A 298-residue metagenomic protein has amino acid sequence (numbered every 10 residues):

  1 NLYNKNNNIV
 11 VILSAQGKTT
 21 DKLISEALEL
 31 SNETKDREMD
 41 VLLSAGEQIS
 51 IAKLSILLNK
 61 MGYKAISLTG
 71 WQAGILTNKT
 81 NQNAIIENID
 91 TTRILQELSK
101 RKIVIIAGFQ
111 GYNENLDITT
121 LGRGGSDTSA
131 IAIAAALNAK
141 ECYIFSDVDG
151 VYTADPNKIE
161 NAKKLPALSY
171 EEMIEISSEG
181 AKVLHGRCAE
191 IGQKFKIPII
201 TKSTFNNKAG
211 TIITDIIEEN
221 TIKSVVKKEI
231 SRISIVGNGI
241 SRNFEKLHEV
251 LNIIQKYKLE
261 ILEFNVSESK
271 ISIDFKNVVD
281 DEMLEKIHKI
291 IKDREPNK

Functional and structural regions predicted by a protein language model:
N1-A189, S269, D274-V279: Nucleotide/pyrophosphate-binding catalytic subdomain
L13-T20, N206-A209, I213, P296: Terminal amphipathic helices with adjacent charged low-complexity linkers/tails
Q16, V148-G150, F195, I199 (+3 more regions): Glycine-rich beta-alpha junction loops
D155, S203-F205, N265: Acidic/polar residues at beta-strand termini and the immediately following turn/coil
I176-I213: A conserved active-site cap/scaffold subdomain adjacent to cofactor or substrate pockets
G210-K298: A conserved regulatory-domain signal marking ACT and ACT-like small-molecule sensing domains and adjacent regulatory
